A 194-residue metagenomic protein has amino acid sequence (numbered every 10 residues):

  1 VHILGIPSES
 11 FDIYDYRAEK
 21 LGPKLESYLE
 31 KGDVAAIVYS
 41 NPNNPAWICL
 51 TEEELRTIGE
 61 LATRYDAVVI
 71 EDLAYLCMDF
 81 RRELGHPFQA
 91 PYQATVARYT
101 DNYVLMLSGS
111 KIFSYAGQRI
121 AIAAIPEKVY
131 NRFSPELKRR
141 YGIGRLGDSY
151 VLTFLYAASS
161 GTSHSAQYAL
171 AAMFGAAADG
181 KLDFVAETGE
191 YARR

Functional and structural regions predicted by a protein language model:
V1-S8: Substrate-binding/gating loop at the entrance of the active-site cleft, primarily in PLP-dependent aminotransferase-like
H2, H86-Q93, D148-Y150: Surface-exposed intrinsically disordered loops and tails
G5, D33, D66, T100-D101: Residue-level detector of structured alpha->beta connecting loops
E9-D12, M106: Hydrophobic residues at beta-strand termini and immediately following loops that shape nucleotide-binding pockets
I13-H86: Active-site phosphate-binding strand-loop segment of PLP-dependent enzymes
R98-G189: Conserved core segment of the aminotransferase class I/II
